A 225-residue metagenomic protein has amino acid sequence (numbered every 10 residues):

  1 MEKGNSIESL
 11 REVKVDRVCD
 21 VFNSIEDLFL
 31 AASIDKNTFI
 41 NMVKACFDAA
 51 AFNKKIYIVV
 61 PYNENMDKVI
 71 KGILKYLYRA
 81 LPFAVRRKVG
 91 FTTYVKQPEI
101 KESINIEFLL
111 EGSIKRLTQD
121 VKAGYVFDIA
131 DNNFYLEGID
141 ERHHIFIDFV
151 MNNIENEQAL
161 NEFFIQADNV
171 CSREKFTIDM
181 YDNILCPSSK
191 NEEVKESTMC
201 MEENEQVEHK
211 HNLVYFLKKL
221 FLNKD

Functional and structural regions predicted by a protein language model:
M1-E205, F216: Acidic, Ser/Thr/Pro/Gly-enriched alpha-helical scaffold modules and adjacent low-complexity linkers in large eukaryotic
H209-K210, F216-D225: Low-complexity, charge- and small-residue-enriched intrinsically disordered regions
